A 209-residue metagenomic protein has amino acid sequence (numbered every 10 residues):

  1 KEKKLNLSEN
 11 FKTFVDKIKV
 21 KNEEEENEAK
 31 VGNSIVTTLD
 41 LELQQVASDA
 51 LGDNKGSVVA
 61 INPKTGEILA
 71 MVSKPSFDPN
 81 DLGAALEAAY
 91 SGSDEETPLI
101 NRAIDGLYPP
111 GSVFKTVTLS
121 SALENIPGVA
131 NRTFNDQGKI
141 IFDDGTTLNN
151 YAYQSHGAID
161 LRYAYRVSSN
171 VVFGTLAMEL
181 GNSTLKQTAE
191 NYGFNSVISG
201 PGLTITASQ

Functional and structural regions predicted by a protein language model:
K1-S57, V72, F77-R102, L107: Extracytoplasmic/periplasmic proteins that interact with beta-lactams or build/remodel peptidoglycan
N22-E24, K64-S112, V117-Q209: Beta-lactam-recognizing serine transpeptidase/beta-lactamase-like catalytic domain environment
V58-P63: Short hydrophobic alpha-helical segments used for membrane anchoring or interfacial signaling
